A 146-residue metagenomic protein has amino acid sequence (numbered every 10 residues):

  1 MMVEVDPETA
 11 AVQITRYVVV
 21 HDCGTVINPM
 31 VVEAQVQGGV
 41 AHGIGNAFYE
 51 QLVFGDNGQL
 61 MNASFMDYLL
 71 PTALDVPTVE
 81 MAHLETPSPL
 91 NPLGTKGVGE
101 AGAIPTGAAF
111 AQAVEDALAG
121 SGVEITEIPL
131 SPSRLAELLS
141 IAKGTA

Functional and structural regions predicted by a protein language model:
M1-A146: Cofactor-binding beta-sheet edge motifs in enzyme active sites
